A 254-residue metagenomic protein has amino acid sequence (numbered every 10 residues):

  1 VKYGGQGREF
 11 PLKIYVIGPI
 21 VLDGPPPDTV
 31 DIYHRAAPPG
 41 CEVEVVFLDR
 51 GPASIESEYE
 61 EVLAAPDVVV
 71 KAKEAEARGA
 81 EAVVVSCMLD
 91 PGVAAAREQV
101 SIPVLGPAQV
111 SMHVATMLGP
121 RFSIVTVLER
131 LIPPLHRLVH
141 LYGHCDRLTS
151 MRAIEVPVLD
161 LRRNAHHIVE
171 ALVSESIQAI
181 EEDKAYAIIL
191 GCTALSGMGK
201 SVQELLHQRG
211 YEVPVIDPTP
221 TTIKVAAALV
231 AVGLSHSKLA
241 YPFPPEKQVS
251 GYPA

Functional and structural regions predicted by a protein language model:
G7-P66, V127-A165: N-terminal glycine-rich anion-binding loop in soluble enzyme alpha/beta folds
V16-I17, A77-C87, A185-T193: Periplasmic-binding protein-like
S57-E74, H167-E175: Glycine-rich, highly charged phosphate/nucleotide-binding loops
A75-G79, I180-A187, P242-A254: Extended, charge-rich low-complexity interaction segments
R97-G119, E204-I223: Short, acidic/small-residue loops that bind anionic groups at enzyme active sites
T116-A153, R163, H167, L229-A254: Short, glycine-/small-residue-rich phosphate/pyrophosphate-handling segment
L138-T193, M198-G199: Active-site rim beta-loop-alpha module in soluble metabolic enzymes
V156, V215-L234: Short, flexible loop segments at boundaries between secondary-structure elements
